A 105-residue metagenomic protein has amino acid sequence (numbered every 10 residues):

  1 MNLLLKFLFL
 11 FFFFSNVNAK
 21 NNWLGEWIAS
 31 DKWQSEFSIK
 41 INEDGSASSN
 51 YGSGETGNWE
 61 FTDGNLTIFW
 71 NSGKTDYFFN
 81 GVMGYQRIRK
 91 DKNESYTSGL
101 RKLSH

Functional and structural regions predicted by a protein language model:
M1-L10: Sec-dependent signal peptide recognition, specifically the positively charged N-region followed immediately by
F9-N16, D63: Generic detector of N-terminal low-structure segments
F13-I28, I39-E43, S104: N-terminal helix-cap/turn-to-beta initiation motif at the start of protein domains
S30-T67, N71-D76: N-terminal glycine/threonine-rich, aromatic-flanked beta-hairpin/loop signature
I41, F78, G99-R101: Short beta-strand element of the conserved SAM-dependent methyltransferase core
D63, D91-H105: Edge beta-strand at a domain terminus
N80-R89: Low-complexity, intrinsically disordered Gly/Pro/Thr-rich segments
